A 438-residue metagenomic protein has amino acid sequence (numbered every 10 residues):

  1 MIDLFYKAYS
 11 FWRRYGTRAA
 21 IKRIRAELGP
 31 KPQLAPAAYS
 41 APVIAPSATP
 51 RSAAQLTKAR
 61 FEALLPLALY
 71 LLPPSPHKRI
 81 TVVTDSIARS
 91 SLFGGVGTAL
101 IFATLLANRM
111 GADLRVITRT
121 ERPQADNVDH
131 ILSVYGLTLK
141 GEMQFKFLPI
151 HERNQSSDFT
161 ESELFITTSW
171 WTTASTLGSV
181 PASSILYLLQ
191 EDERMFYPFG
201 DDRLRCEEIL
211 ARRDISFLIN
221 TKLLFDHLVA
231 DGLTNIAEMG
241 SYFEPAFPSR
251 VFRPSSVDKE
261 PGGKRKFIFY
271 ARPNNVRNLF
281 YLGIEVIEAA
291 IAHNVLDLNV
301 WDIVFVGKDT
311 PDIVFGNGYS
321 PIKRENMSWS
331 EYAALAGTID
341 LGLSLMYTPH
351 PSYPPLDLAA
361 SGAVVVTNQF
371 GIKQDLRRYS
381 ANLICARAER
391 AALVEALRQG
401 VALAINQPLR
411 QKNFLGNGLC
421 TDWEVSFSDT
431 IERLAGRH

Functional and structural regions predicted by a protein language model:
G95-T98, R115, F225-K323, M327-W329: Conserved catalytic-core segment of nucleotide-activated headgroup transferases in glycan assembly
L148-R153, D309, S320-A336, P351: Conserved active-site histidine-acidic residue motif and adjacent donor-binding/catalytic loop of glycosyltransferases
N154-T160, G200-L218: Membrane-proximal helix-turn-helix segments that form the acceptor-binding/catalytic region of lipid-linked
W171, S175-T176, R213-M239: A short, active-site helix/loop in glycosyltransferases that binds the activated sugar's phosphate group
M346-Y347: Aromatic "clamp/platform" in nucleotide-sugar-dependent glycosyltransferases that forms part of the donor/acceptor
V364-N368: Short hydrophobic beta-strand element within catalytic cores of glycosyltransferases and related nucleotide-activated
Q374-Q399: Change "using UDP/GDP/dTDP sugars" to "using nucleotide sugars
A388, A402-H438: A charged, aromatic-enriched C-terminal amphipathic alpha-helix characteristic of glycosyltransferases across folds
